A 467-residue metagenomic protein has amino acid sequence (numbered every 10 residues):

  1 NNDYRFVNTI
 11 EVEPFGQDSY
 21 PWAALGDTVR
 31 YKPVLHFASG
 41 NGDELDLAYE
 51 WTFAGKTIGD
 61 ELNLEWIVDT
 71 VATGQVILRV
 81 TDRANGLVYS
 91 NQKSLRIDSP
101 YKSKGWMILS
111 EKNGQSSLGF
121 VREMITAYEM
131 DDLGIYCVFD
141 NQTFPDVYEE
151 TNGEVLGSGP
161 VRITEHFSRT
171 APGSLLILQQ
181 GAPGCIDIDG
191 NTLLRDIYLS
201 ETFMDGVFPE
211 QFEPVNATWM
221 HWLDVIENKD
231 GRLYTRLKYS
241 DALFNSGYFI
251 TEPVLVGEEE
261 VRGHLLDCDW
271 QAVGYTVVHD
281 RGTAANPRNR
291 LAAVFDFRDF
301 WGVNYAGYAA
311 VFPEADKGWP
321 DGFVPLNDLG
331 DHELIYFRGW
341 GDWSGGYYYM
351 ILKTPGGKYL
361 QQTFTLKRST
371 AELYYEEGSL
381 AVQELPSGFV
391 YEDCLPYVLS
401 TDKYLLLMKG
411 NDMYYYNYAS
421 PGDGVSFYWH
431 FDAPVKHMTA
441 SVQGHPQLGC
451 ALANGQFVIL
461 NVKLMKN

Functional and structural regions predicted by a protein language model:
N1-E150, S441-H445, A451-Q456, L460-K466: Acidic/polar, low-complexity intrinsically disordered N-terminal segments immediately downstream of a Sec signal
K56, F167, V215-W219, L395-V398 (+1 more regions): Short, exposed beta-strand/loop patches in secreted or surface proteins that constitute
Y101-M107, G173-L175, G345-M350, T401-L405 (+1 more regions): Entry beta-strands of beta-propeller and related beta-repeat scaffolds
M107-K112, L178-G181, E227-K229, V278-R281 (+4 more regions): Recurrent small/Gly-Pro-centered beta-turn motifs in extracellular repeat architectures
Y136-C137, Q142-E154, I163, F167-Y391 (+2 more regions): Preference for solvent-exposed, low-hydrophobicity sequence contexts
E384-V462: Loop/turn-rich, solvent-exposed surfaces of beta-rich toroidal or solenoidal domains
